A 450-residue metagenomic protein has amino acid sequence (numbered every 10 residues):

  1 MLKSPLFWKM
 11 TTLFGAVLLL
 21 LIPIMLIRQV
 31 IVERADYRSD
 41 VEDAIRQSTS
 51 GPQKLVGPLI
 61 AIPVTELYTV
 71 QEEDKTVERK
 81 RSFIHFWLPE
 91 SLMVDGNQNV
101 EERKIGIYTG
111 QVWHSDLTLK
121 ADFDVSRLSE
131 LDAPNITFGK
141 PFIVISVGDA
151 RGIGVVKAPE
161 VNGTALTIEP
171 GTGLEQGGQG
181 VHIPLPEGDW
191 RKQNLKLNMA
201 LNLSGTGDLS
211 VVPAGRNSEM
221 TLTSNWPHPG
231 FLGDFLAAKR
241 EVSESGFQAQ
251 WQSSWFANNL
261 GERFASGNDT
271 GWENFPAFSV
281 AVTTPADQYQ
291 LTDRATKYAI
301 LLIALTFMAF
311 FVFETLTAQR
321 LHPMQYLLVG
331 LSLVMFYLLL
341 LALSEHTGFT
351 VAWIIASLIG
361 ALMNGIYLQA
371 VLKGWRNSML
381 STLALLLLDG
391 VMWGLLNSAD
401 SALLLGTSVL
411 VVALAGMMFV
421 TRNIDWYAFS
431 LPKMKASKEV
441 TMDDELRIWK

Functional and structural regions predicted by a protein language model:
L2-Q29: Hydrophobic alpha-helical transmembrane signal-anchor segments
F7-T11, K104-Q111, I183-D189, L291-L301: Membrane-entry segments of alpha-helical transmembrane domains in multi-pass membrane proteins
I24-R28, P285-A295, G394, S398: Glycine- and acidic
I27-G51: Alpha-helical transmembrane signal-anchor/signal-peptide segments
D36, D40, Q47, A61 (+1 more regions): Soluble non-transmembrane domains of integral membrane proteins
R46-Q71: Short extracytoplasmic
N274-I303, H322-P323: Cytosolic-side membrane-insertion boundary helix
I300-K450: Generic detector of multi-pass transmembrane helix bundles and their immediately adjacent loops in polytopic membrane
